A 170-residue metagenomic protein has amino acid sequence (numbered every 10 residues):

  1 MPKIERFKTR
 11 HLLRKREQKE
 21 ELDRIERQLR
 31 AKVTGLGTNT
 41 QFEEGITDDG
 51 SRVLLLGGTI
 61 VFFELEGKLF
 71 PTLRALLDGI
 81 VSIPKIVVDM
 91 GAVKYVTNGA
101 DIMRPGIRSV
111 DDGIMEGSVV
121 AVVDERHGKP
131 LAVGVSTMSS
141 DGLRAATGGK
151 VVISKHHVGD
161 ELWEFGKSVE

Functional and structural regions predicted by a protein language model:
P2-S51, L56-T59, E64-R108, G113-E116 (+1 more regions): Beta-strand/loop-dominated core regions that host nucleotide or nucleotide-derived cofactor-binding catalytic loops
